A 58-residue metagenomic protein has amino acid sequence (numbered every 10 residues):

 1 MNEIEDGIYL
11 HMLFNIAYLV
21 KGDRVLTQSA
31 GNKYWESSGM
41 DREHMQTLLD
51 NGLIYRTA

Functional and structural regions predicted by a protein language model:
M1-G7: N-terminal helix-cap/turn-to-beta initiation motif at the start of protein domains
Y9-L49, T57: Acidic, low-complexity, intrinsically disordered interaction modules
